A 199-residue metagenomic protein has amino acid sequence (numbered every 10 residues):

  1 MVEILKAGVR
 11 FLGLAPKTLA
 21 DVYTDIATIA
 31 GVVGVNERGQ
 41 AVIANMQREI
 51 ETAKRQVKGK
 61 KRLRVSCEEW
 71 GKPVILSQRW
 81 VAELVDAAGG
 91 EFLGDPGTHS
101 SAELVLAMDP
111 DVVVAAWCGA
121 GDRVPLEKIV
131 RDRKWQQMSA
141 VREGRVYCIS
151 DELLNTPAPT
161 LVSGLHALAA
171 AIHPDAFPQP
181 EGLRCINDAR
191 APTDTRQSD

Functional and structural regions predicted by a protein language model:
M1-D199: N-terminal ligand-binding lobe of clamshell/alpha-beta domains
